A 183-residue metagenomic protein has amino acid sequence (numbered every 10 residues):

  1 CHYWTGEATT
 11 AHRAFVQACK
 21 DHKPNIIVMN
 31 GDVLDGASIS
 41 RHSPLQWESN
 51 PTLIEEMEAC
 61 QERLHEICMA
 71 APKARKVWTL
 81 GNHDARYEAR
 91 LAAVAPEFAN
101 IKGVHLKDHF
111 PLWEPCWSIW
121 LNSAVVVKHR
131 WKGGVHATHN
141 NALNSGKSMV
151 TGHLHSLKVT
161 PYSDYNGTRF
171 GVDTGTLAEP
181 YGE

Functional and structural regions predicted by a protein language model:
C1-H65: N-terminal active-site segment of His-dependent metallophosphoesterases
Y3, D35, D84, K132 (+1 more regions): Short active-site segment of divalent metal-dependent hydrolases/proteases that encodes the spacing between
E7-A8, A37-R41, Y87-A92, T138 (+1 more regions): A short acidic (Asp/Glu
D32, G81, H153: Active-site glycine-centered loops adjacent to acidic/histidine catalytic or metal-binding residues that shape
S38-P115: Active-site neighborhood of divalent metal-dependent phosphoester bond hydrolases
A95-L121, L154, F170-G182: Active-site-proximal loop/helix segment associated with metal-binding centers of metalloenzymes
A124-E183: Conserved beta-sheet core of the metallophosphoesterase superfamily
